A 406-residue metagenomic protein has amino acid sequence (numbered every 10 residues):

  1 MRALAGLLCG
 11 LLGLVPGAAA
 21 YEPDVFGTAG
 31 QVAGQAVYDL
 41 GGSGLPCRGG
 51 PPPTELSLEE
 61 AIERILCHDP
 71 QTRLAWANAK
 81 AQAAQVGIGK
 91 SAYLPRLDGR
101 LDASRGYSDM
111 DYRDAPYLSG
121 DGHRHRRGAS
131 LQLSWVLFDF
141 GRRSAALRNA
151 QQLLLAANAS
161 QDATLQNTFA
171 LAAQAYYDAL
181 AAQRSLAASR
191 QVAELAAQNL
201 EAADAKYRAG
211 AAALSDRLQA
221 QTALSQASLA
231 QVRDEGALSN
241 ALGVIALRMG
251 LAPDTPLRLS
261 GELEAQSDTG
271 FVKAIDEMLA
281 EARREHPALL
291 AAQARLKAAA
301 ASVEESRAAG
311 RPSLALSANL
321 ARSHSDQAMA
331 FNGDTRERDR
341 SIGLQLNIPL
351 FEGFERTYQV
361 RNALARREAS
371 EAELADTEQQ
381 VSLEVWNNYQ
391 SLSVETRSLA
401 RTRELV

Functional and structural regions predicted by a protein language model:
M1-R64, E235-E281: Terminal intrinsically disordered/low-complexity segments used for targeting and assembly
G44-T54, R100-Q132, S260-V272, E304 (+2 more regions): Small/polar, glycine/serine/threonine/aspartate-rich low-complexity segments that form flexible
A61-I62, L66, A212, D216 (+1 more regions): Amphipathic alpha-helical coiled-coil scaffold segments and their short linker/junction regions
I62, S130-Q132, Y176, L279 (+2 more regions): Membrane-embedded beta-strand positions in outer-membrane beta-barrel channels/transporters
L74-G89, T164, T168-S189, Q198-L200 (+5 more regions): Amphipathic alpha-helical coiled-coil segments
A81, R126-G128, Q174, Q219 (+2 more regions): Transmembrane beta-barrel architecture of outer-membrane proteins
A163-E281, N388-S398: Periplasmic alpha-helical coiled-coil/stalk elements that build and connect Gram-negative outer-membrane
